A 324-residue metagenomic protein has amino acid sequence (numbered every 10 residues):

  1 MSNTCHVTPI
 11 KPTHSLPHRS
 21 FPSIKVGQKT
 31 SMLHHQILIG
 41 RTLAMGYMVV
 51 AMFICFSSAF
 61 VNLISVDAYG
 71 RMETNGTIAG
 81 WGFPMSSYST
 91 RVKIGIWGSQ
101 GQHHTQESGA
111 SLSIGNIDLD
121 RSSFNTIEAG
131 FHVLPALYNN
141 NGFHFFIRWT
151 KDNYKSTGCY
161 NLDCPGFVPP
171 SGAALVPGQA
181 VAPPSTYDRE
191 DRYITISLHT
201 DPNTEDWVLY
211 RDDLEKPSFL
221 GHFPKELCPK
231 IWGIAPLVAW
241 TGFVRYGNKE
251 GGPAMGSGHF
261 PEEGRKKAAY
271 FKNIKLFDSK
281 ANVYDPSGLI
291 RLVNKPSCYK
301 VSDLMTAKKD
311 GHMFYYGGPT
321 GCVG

Functional and structural regions predicted by a protein language model:
M1-G324: Exposed, interaction-prone regions of secreted/extracellular proteins
